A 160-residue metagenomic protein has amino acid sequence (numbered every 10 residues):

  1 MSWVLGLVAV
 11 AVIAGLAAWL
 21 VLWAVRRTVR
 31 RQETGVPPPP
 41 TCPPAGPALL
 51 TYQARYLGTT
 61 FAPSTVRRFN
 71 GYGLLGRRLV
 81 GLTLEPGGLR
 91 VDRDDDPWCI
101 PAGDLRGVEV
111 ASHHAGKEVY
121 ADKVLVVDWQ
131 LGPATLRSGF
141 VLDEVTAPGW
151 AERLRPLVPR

Functional and structural regions predicted by a protein language model:
M1-A11: Feature marks short, highly hydrophobic, charge-poor N-terminal signal-anchor/signal peptide-like helices that anchor
A11, G15-W19: Alpha-helical transmembrane segments
I13, T28, G46-A48, L74 (+5 more regions): A generic structural signal for short, solvent-exposed coil/turn residues that cap or connect secondary-structure
V21-G81: Anionic N-terminal interaction surfaces
A24-R27, G107-R160: Acidic, Ser/Thr- and proline-rich intrinsically disordered linker/docking segments of eukaryotic scaffolds
P63, V91, P97-C99, L131-S138: Short, surface-exposed beta-strand/loop "edge" segments at domain boundaries and coil↔beta transitions
G76, G81-A115: Phosphoinositide-binding peripheral membrane targeting modules
